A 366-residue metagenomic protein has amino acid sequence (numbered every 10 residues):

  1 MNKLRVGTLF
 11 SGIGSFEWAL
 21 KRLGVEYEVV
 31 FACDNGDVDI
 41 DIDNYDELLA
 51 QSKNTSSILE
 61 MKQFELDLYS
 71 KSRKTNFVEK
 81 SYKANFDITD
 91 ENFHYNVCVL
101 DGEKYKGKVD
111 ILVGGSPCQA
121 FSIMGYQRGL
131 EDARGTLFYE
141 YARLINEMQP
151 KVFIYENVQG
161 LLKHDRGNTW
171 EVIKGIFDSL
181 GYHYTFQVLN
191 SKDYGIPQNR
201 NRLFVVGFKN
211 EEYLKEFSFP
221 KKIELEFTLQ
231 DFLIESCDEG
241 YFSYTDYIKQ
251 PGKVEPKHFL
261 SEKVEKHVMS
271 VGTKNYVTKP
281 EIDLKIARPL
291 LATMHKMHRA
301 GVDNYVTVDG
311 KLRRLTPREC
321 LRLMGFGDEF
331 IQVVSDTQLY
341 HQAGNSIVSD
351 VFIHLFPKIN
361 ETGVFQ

Functional and structural regions predicted by a protein language model:
N2-Q149, Q159-K163, N168-E171: Core alpha/beta nucleotide-donor-binding catalytic domains of modification enzymes
A19, I176, L355-K358: Alpha-helical recognition domains of nuclear gene-regulatory proteins
L100-V109, F121-P289, T293-K296: Class I S-adenosyl-L-methionine
V254-Q366: C-terminal target-recognition/interaction regions appended to catalytic cores
